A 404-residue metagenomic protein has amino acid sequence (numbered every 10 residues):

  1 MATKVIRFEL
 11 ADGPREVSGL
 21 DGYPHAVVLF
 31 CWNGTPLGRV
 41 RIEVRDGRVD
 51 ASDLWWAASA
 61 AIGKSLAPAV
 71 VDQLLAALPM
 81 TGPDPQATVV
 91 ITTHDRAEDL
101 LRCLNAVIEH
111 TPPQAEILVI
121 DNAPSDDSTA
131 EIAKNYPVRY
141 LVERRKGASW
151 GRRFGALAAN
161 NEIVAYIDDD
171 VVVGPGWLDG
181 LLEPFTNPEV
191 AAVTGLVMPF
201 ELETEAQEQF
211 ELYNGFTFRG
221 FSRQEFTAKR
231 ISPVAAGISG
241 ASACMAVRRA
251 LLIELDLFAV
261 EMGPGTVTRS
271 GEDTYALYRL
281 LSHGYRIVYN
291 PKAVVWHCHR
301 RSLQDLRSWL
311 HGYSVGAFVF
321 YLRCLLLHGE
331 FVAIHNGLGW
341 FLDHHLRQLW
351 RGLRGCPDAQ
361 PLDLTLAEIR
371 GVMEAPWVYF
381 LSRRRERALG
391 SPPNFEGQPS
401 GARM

Functional and structural regions predicted by a protein language model:
M1-P24, V28-N33, G38-V40, V44-A106: N-proximal low-complexity "stem/linker" segments adjacent to membrane-targeting elements
N105-Q114: Short, acidic, metal-binding catalytic loop of nucleotide-sugar glycosyltransferases
A106, D121-A130, V171: A conserved acidic beta->alpha catalytic loop
V164: Short aromatic/hydrophobic "clamp" motif used to bind/position activated sugar donors
G176-Y213: Conserved donor NDP-sugar-binding/catalytic core segment of glycosyltransferases
G195, Y213-G237: Short, flexible, basic/aromatic active-site loop/helix in glycosyltransferases
F226-A250, G265-Y275: A recurrent flexible, glycine/aromatic-enriched loop bordering the glycosyltransferase active site that acts as
W309-V315, G329-M404: Non-catalytic, C-terminal membrane-associated alpha-helical segments of glycosyltransferases
